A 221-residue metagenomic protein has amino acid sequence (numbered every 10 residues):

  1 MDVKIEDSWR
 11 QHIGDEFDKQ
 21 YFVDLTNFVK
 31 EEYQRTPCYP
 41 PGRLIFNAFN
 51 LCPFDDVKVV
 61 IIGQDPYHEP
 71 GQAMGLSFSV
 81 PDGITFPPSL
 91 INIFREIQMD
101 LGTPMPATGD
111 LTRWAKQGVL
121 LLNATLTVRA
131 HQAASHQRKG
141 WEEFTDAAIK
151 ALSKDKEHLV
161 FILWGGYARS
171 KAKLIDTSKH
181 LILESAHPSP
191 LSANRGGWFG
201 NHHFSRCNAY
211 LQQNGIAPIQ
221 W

Functional and structural regions predicted by a protein language model:
M1-I13: Generic N-terminal amphipathic, Lys/Arg-enriched alpha-helix
V3, D15-L163, A168-S170, I175-D176 (+4 more regions): A polyanion-binding, active-site-adjacent surface
W198: C-terminal substrate-binding/active-site "lid" region of AdoMet-derived donor-dependent transferases
